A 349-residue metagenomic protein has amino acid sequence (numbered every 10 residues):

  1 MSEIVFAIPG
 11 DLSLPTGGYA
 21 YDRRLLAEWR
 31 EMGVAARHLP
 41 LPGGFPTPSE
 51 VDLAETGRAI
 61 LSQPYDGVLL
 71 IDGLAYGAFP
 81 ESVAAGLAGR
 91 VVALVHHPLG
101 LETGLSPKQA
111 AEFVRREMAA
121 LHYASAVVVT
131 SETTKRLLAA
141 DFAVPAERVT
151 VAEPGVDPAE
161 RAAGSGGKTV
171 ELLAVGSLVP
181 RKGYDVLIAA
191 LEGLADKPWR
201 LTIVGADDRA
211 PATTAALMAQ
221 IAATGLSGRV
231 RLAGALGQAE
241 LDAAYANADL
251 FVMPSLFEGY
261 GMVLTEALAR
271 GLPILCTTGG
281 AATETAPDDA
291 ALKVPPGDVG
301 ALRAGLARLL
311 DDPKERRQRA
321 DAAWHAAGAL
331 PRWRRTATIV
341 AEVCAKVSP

Functional and structural regions predicted by a protein language model:
K108-V127: Membrane-proximal helix-turn-helix segments that form the acceptor-binding/catalytic region of lipid-linked
T133, G155: Carbohydrate-associated surface elements
A163-K182, I188-G193, T202-V204: Conserved donor-binding/catalytic core segment of Leloir-type glycosyltransferases
T214-L236: Nucleotide-activated donor-binding/catalytic signature segment of Leloir-type glycosyltransferases, i.e., the conserved
A235-L236, A243-A248: Short alpha-helical donor nucleotide-sugar binding micro-motif in glycosyltransferases
L256: Aromatic "clamp/platform" in nucleotide-sugar-dependent glycosyltransferases that forms part of the donor/acceptor
L264, P273-C276: Short hydrophobic beta-strand element within catalytic cores of glycosyltransferases and related nucleotide-activated
D288, L292-G300, A307-K314: Conserved acidic donor-binding segment of nucleotide-sugar-dependent glycosyltransferases
